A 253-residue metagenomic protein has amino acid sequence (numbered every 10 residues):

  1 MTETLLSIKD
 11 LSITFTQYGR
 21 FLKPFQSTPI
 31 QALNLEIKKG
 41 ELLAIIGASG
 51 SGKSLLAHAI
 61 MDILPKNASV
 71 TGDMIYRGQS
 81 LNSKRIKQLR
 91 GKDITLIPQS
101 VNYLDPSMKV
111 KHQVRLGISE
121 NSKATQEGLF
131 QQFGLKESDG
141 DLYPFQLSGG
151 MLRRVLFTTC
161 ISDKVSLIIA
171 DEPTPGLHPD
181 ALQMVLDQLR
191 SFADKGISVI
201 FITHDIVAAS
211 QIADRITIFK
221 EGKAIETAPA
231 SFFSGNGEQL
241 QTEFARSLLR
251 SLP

Functional and structural regions predicted by a protein language model:
P24, S80-T95, F233-L240: ABC ATPase NBD coupling module
S100, P106-E120: Q-loop/switch helix immediately C-terminal to the Walker
Y143-L147, M151: Conserved ABC ATPase signature
T203-H204: H-loop/switch region of ABC-family ATPase nucleotide-binding domains
A209-Q211: A short, surface-exposed alpha-helical micro-motif characterized by mixed small hydrophobic and charged/polar residues
G235-P253: C-terminal boundary and immediately downstream tail of ABC-type ATPase nucleotide-binding domains
